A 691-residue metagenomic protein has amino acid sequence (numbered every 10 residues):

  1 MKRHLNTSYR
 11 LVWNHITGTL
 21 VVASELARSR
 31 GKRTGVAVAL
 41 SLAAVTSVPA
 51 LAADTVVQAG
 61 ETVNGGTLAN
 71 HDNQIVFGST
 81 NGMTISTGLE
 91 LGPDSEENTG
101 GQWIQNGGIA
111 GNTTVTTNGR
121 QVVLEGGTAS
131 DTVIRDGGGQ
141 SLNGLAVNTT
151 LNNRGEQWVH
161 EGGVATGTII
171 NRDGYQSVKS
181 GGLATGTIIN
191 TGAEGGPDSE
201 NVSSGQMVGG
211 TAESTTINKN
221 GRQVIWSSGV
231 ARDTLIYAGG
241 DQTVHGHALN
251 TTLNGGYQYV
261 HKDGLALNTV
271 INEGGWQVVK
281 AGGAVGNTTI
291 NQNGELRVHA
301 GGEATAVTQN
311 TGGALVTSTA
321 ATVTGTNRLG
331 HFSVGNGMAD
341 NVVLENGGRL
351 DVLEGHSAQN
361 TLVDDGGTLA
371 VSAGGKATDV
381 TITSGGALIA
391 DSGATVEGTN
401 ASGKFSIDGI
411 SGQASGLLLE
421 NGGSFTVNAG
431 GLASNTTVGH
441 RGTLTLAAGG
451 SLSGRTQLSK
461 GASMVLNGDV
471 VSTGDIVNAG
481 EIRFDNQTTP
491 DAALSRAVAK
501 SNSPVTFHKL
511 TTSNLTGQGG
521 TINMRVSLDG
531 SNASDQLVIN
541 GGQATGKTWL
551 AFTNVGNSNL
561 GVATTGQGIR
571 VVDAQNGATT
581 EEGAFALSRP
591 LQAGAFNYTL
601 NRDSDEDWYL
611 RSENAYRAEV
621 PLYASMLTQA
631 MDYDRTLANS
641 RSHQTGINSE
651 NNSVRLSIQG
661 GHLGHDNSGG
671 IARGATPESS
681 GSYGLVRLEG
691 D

Functional and structural regions predicted by a protein language model:
K2-L5, S531: Short loop/turn motifs at secondary-structure junctions and domain boundaries
H4-L5, Y9-L51: Gram-negative bacterial Sec-dependent N-terminal signal peptides
D54-H71: Short N-terminal segments immediately surrounding and downstream of signal-peptide cleavage
V63, Q74, T80-I85, Q102-I104 (+36 more regions): Fold-core signature of tandem repeat domains
G92-E96, G192-V202, D491-A499: Intrinsically disordered, low-complexity Ser/Thr- and acidic-rich flexible linkers and loops, especially at boundaries
G186-I188, T251, T324-N327, N360 (+4 more regions): Extracellular beta-solenoid/beta-roll
E613-D691: Outer membrane beta-barrel translocator domains of Type V secretion systems
